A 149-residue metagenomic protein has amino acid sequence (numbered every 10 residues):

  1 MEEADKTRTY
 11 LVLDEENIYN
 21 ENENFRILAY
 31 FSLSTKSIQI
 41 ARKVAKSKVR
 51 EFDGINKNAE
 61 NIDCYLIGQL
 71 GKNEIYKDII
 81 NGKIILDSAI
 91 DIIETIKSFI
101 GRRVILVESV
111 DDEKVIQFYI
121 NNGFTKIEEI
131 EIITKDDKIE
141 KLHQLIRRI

Functional and structural regions predicted by a protein language model:
M1-K77, I84, S88-L106, V110-I149: Non-catalytic substrate-recognition and accessory regions of acyl/acetyltransferase enzymes
